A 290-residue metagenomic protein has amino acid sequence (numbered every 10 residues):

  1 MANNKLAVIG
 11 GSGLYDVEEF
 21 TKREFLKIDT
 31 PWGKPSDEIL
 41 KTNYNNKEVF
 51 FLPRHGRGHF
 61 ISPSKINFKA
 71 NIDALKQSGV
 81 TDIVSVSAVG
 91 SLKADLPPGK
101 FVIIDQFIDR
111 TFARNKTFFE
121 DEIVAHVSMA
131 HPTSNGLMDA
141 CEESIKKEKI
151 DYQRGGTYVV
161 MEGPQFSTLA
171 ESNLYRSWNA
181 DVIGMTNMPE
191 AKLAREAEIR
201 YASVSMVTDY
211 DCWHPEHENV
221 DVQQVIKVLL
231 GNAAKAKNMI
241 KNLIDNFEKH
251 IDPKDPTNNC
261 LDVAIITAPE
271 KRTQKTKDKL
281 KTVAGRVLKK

Functional and structural regions predicted by a protein language model:
M1-H131, V287-K290: Metabolite-binding pocket within alpha/beta catalytic cores that recognizes anionic/polar moieties
K76-G79, R176, R195: Non-catalytic positions within long, well-ordered alpha-helices that form the structural scaffold/packing of enzyme
T81-D82, D181, R200: Short acidic/polar active-site loop segments enriched in Thr and Asp
G136, A140-D151, N238-N246: Generic non-transmembrane alpha-helical segments
K147-D181: Active-site/ligand-binding-proximal alpha/beta "capping" segment
M185-Q223: Zn-dependent metallopeptidase/amidohydrolase metal-coordination segment
C212-N259: His/Asp/Glu-rich mid-to-C-terminal helical/loop segments that flank catalytic regions of hydrolases
L261-K290: Acidic, Ser/Thr-rich low-complexity intrinsically disordered segments
